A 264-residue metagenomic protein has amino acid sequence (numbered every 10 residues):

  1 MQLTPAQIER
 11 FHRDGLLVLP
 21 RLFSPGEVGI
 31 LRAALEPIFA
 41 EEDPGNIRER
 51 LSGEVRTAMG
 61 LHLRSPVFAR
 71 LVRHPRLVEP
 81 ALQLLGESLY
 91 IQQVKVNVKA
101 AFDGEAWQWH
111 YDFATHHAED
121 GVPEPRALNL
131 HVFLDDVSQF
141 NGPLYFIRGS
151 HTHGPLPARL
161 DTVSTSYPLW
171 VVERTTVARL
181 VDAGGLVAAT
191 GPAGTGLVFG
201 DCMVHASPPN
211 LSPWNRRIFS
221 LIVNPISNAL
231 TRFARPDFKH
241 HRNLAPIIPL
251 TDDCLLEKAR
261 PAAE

Functional and structural regions predicted by a protein language model:
M1-D14, L19-D120, A234, F238-C254: Non-heme Fe(II)-dependent double-stranded beta-helix
E41-N46, R50-G53, A193-V198, C202-E264: Non-heme Fe(II)/2-oxoglutarate
S65-R70, L180-V187, A206-P208: Active-site rim elements
Q93, P125-H131, N141, L186 (+1 more regions): Extracellular structured ligand-interaction cores
A100, I147-G154, I222-N228: Short edge-strand/loop segments of extracellular domains
E105-Y111, A118-D120, F140-F146, P155-R159 (+1 more regions): A short secondary-structure junction signal
E119-Q139, T190-G191, I222-I226: Short, conserved beta-strand element in jelly-roll/cupin
F140-M203: Double-stranded beta-helix
